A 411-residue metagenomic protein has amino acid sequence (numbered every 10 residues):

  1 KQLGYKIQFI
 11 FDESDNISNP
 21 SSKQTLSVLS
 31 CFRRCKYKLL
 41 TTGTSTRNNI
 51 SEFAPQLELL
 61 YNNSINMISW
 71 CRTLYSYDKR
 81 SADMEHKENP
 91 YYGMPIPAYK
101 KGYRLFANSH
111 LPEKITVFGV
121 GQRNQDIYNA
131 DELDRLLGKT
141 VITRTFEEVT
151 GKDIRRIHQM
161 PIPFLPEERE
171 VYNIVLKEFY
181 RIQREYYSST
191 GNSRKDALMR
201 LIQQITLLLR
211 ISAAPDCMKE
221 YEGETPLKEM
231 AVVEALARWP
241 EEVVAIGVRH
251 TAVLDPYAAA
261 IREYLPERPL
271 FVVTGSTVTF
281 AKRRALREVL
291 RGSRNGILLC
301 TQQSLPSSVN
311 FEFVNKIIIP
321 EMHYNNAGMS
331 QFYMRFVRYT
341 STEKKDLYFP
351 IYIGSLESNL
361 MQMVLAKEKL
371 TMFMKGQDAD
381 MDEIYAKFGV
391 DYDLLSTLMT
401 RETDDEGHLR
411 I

Functional and structural regions predicted by a protein language model:
Q2-L105, M322-A327, F336-R338: Signature of the SF2 helicase/ATPase Hel1-core->accessory helical subdomain module
D15-I17, V28, T44-R47, L60-N62 (+11 more regions): Short, solvent-exposed loop/turn segments at secondary-structure junctions
S18, R268-N359, K367: Conserved RecA-like P-loop NTPase helicase motor core
S22-R34, N66-C217, W239-E241, V364-A366: Inter-lobe coupling linker of SF2 helicases/translocases
N49-L60, Y172-N173, Y257, N310-F311: PAPS/PAP-binding and catalytic site of the sulfotransferase fold
G151-V171, L176, T190-V309, D378-I411: Conserved Helicase C-terminal RecA-like lobe
Y324-Y333, V337-I411: A conserved SF2-helicase RecA2
